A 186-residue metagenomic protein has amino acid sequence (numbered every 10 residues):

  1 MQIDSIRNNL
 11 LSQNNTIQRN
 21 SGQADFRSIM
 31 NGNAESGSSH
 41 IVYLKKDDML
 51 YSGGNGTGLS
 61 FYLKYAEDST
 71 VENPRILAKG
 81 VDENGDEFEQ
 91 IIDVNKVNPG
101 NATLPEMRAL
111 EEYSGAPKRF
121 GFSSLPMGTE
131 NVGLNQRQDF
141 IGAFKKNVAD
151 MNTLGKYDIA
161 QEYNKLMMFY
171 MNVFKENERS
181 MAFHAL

Functional and structural regions predicted by a protein language model:
M1-L186: Type III/flagellar secretion export determinants
